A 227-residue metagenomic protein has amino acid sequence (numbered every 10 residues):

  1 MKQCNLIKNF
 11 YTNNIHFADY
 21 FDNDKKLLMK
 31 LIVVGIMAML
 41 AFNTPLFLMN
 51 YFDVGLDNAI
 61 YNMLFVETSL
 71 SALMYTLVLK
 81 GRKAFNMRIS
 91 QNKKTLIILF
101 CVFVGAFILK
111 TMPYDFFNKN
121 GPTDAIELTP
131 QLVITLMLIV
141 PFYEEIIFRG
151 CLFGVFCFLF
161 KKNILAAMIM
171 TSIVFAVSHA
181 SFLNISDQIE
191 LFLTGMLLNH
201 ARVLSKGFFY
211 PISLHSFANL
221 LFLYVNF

Functional and structural regions predicted by a protein language model:
M1-M29: N-terminal juxtamembrane cytosolic/stromal segments of multi-pass membrane proteins
F10-F17, R88, L152-F160: Hydrophobic alpha-helical segments of integral membrane proteins, encompassing both true transmembrane helices
F21-L79: Alpha-helical transmembrane segments in multi-pass membrane proteins
L27-L31, G35, A59-E67, K94-L99 (+4 more regions): Residue-level signature of transmembrane alpha-helical entry/exit and packing/kink sites in multi-pass membrane
V33-A41, V66-M74, G105, I169-V174 (+2 more regions): Hydrophobic alpha-helical membrane segments
M37-L46, F103-M112, S172-A180, S216-V225: Aromatic-anchored segments of alpha-helical transmembrane domains
N50-N62, L79-V140, F158: Juxtamembrane helix-loop-helix connectors linking adjacent transmembrane helices in multi-pass membrane enzymes
P130-F227: Transmembrane helix-loop-helix hairpins at the membrane interface of multi-pass integral membrane proteins
